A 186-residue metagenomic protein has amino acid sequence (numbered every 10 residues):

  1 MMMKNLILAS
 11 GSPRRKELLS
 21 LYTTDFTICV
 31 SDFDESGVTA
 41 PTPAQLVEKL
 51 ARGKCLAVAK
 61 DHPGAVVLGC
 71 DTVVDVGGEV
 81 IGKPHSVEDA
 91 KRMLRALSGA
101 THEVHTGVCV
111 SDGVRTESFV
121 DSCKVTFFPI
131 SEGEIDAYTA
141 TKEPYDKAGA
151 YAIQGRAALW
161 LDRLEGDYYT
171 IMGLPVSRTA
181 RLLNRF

Functional and structural regions predicted by a protein language model:
M3-I7, P41-F186: Anionic-ligand binding patches
M3-T24: N-terminal beta1-alpha1 ligand-phosphate binding loop
S10-S12, S31, S98: Short linear Ser/Thr-Pro motifs
P13, F33, V176: Short, glycine/serine-rich, charged loops/turns that create anion-binding and catalytic segments at active sites
E17-L21, V38, K60-D61: Short loop/helix-cap segments at secondary-structure boundaries that form the rim of catalytic
T24-D25, A152: A generic short alpha-helical patch detector that favors 3-5-residue windows in or near N-terminal regions
D25-A40, T116-S122: Short glycine-rich, Thr/Ser-proximal phosphate-binding strand/loop in the N-terminal lobe of ATP-dependent enzymes
